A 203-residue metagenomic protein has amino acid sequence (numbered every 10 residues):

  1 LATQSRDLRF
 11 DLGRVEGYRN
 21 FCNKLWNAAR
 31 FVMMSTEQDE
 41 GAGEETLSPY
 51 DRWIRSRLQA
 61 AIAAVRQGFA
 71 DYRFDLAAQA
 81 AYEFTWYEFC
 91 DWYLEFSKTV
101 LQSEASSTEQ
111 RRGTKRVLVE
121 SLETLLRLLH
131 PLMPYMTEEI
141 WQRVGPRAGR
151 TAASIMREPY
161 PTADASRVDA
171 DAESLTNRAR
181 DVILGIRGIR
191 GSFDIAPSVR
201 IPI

Functional and structural regions predicted by a protein language model:
L1-A2, N20-M33, P49-A61, Q79-V100 (+1 more regions): Core structural elements
L1-E45, P146-T151, S192-I201: Catalytic adenosine-cofactor/nucleotide-binding cores of aminoacyl-tRNA synthetases and other
Q4-N20, D71, D75-L76, S166-N177: Conserved phosphate-binding loops in nucleotide/dinucleotide-binding enzymes
L8-F31, Q79-Y82, K115-Q142: Structured ligand/cofactor/substrate-binding pocket environments in proteins
M33, R66-A70: A structural signal for long alpha-helical coiled-coils and helix-turn connectors that form the cytosolic signaling
Q38-R66, L94-L184, V199: Acidic, turn-prone loop/beta-hairpin segments
Q59, R73, A81, G185-R190 (+1 more regions): Long hydrophobic segments that form regular secondary structure
Y82-T85, R178-D181, R187, I203: Conserved, well-structured core segments
